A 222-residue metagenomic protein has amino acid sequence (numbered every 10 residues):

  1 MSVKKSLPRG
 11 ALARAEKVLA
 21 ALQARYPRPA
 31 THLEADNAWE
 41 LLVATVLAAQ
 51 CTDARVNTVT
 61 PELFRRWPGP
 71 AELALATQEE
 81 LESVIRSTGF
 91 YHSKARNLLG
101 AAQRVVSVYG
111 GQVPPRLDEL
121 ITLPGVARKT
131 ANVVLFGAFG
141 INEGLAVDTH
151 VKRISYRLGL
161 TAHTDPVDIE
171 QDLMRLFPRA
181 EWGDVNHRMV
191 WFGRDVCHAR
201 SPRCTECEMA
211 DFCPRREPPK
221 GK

Functional and structural regions predicted by a protein language model:
V3-K222: Catalytic cores of DNA base-excision repair glycosylases
